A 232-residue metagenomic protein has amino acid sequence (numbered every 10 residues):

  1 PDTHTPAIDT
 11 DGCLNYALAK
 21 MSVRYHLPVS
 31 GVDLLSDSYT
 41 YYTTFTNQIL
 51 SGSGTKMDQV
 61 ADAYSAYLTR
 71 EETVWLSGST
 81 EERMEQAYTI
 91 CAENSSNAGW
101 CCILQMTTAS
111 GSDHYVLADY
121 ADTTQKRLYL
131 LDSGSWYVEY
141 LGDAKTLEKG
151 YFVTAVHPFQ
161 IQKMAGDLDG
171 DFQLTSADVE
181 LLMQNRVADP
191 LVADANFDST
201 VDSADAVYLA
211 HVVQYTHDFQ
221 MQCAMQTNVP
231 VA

Functional and structural regions predicted by a protein language model:
P1-D2, K163-Q173: Boundary/junction segments of secreted and surface-exposed precursor proteins
P1-S53, V138-K145, Q160-Q162: Active-site-adjacent structural segments surrounding the nucleophilic cysteine of cysteine proteases and isopeptidases
T10, L14-S22, M57-A61, M84 (+4 more regions): Extracytoplasmic/secreted envelope proteins and their assembly/folding machinery, especially bacterial periplasmic
Y16-A19, L168-P190, D198-V231: Alpha-helical segments with a strong preference for the paired helices of cellulosomal dockerin domains
Y16-P28, A63-Y67, I90-N94, N185 (+2 more regions): Structured segments of extracytoplasmic/periplasmic soluble domains in secreted or envelope-associated proteins
P28-L34, E72-S79, M221-Q222: Surface-exposed patches in mature extracellular/periplasmic domains of secreted proteins
S77-S133: Active-site-adjacent substructure of cysteine-protease-like catalytic cores
N97, A121-K163: Noncatalytic regulatory segments and standalone regulatory/sensor domains
